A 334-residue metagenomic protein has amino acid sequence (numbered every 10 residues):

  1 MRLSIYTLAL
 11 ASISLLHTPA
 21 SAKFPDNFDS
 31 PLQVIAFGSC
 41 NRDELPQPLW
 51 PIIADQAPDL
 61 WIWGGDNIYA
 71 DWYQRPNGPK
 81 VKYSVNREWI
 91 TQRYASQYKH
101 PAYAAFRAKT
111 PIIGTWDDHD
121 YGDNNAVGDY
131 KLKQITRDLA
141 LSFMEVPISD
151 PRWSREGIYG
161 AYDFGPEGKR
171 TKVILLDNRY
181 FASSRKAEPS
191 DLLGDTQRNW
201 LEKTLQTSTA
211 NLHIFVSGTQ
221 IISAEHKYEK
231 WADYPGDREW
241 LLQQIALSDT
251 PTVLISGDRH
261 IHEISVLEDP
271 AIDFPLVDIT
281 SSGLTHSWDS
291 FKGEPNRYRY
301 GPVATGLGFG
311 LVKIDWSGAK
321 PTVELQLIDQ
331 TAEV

Functional and structural regions predicted by a protein language model:
M1-I5: Positively charged n-region of N-terminal signal peptides that target proteins for export
Y6-L15: Bacterial N-terminal signal peptides
H17-P19: N-terminal signal peptide c-region/cleavage motif recognized by signal peptidases
K23-V334: Metal-dependent phosphoester/phosphodiester hydrolase catalytic core
